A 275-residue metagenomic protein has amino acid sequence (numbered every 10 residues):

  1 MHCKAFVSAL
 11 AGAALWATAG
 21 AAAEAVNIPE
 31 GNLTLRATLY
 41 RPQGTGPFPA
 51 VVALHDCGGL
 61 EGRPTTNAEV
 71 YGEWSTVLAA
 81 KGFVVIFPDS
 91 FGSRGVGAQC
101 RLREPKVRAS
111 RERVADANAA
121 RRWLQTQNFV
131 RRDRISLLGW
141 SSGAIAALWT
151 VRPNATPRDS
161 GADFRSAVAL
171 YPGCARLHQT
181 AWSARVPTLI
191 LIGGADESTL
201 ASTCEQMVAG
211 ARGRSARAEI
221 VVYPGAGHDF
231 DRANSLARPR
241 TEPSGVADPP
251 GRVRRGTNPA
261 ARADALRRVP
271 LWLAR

Functional and structural regions predicted by a protein language model:
S8-A17: Bacterial N-terminal signal peptides
A21-G46: N-terminal cap/lid segment of alpha/beta-hydrolase-fold proteins
N32-T38, A50-T126, N234-R255: Serine-hydrolase catalytic machinery in alpha/beta-hydrolase-like enzymes
L60, R108-A184: Primarily recognizes the serine-hydrolase "nucleophile elbow" in alpha/beta-hydrolase and SGNH/GDSL folds
I190-I192: Short beta-strand/loop motif that positions the catalytic acidic residue of the alpha/beta-hydrolase fold
A195-T199, D229: Acidic catalytic loop of the alpha/beta-hydrolase fold
L200-G210, S235: Short alpha-helix in the alpha/beta-hydrolase fold that links the catalytic acid
R217-R275: C-terminal catalytic histidine-bearing segment of alpha/beta-hydrolase fold enzymes
